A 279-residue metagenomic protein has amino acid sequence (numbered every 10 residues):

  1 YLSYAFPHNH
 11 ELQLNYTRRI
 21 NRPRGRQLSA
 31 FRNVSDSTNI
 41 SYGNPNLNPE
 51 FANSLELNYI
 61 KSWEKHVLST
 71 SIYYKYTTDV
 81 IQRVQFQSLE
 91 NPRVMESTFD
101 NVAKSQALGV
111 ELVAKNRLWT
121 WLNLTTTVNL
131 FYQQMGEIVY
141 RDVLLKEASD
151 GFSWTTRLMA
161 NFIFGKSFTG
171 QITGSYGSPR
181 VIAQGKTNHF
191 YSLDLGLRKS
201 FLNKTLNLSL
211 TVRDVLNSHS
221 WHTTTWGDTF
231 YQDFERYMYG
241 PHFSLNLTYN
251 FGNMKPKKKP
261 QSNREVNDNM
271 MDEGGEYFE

Functional and structural regions predicted by a protein language model:
Y1-T77, N161, K166-T169, T173: Structural signature of Gram-negative outer-membrane beta-barrels, strongest in the C-terminal barrel of TonB-dependent
L2-Y4, L47, L57-K61, I72 (+6 more regions): Residues on the lipid-exposed face of transmembrane beta-strands in outer-membrane beta-barrel proteins
H8-H10, E64-L68, T120-T126, W154 (+3 more regions): Outer-envelope beta-barrel architecture signal
L14-R18, N53, T70-Y76, T126-Y132 (+4 more regions): Transmembrane beta-barrel strands of outer-membrane/channel proteins
G25-N33, S37-S41, I72, V80-L89 (+4 more regions): Outer-membrane beta-barrel translocator domains and adjoining extracellular loop/strand segments of Gram-negative
N33-S35, P45-F51, D100-Q106, L144-S153 (+2 more regions): Replace "Gram-negative outer membrane beta-barrel proteins" with "bacterial and organellar outer membrane beta-barrel
Y42-N44, N48, S54, W63 (+3 more regions): Outer membrane beta-barrel strand-and-loop segments of large Gram-negative receptors, especially TonB-dependent
S149-E279: Conserved C-terminal beta-signal and adjacent last beta-strands/turns of outer-membrane beta-barrel proteins
